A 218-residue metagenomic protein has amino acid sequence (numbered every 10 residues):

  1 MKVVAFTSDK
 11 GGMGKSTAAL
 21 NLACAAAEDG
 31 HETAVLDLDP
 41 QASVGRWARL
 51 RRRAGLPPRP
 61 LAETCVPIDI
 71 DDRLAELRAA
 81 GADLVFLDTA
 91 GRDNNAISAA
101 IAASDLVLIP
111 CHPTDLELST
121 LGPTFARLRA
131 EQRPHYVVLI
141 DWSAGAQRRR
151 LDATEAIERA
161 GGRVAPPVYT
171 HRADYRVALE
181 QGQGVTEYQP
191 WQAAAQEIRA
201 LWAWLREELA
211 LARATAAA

Functional and structural regions predicted by a protein language model:
V3-D9, M13, N21-S98, R148 (+2 more regions): P-loop/Walker-type NTP enzyme "switch/lid" segment
A18: Hydrophobic positions on the alpha1 helix immediately C-terminal to the Walker A/P-loop
V35, L87, I109, V137-L139: Structural beta-sheet core signal
N94-D115: Inter-motif core of Ras-like GTPase G domains
H112, Y136-R150, P167-A178: G-domain G4 guanine-recognition motif of GTPases
S119-P134: Conserved C-terminal guanine-recognition region of P-loop GTPase G domains, centered on the G4
T154-G184: Beta-strand-loop-alpha "switch" segments that mediate conformational coupling across diverse proteins
L179-A195: C-terminal boundary of histidine-terminating zinc-finger modules
